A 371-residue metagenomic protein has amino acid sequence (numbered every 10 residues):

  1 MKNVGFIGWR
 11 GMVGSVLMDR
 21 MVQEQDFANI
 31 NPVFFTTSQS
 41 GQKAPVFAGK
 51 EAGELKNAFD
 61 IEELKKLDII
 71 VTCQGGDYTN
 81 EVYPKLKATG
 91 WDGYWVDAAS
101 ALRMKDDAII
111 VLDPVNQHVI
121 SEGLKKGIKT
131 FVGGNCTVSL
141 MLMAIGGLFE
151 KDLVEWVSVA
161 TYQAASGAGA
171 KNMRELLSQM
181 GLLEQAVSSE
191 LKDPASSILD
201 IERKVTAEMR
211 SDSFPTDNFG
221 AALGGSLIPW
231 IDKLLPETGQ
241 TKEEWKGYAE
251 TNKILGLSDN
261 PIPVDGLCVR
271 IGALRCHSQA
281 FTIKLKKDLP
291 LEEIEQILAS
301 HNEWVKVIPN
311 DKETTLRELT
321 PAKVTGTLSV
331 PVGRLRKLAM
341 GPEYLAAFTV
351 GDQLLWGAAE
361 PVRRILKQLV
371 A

Functional and structural regions predicted by a protein language model:
M1-A221, D259-P263, V330-P331, L335-M340 (+2 more regions): N-terminal Rossmann-like NAD(P) cofactor-binding subdomain of oxidoreductases, focused on the glycine-rich
W9, L17, V82, A144 (+6 more regions): General structural feature for long, well-ordered alpha-helical segments within catalytic domains of soluble enzymes
T37, Y162, W230-K233, L267-V269 (+1 more regions): Histidine- and/or cysteine-centered catalytic micro-motif in compact active-site loops
A99, I228, G272: Anionic group-transfer/hydrolysis microenvironments
K129-L140, G239-A249, G357-P361: A glycine-rich, Thr/Ser-enriched phosphate-binding loop motif common to dinucleotide/cofactor-binding enzymes
E208-C268: Oxyanion-binding "anion nests"
D259-A371: C-terminal active-site/capping subdomain that shapes the small-molecule cofactor and substrate pocket of enzyme
